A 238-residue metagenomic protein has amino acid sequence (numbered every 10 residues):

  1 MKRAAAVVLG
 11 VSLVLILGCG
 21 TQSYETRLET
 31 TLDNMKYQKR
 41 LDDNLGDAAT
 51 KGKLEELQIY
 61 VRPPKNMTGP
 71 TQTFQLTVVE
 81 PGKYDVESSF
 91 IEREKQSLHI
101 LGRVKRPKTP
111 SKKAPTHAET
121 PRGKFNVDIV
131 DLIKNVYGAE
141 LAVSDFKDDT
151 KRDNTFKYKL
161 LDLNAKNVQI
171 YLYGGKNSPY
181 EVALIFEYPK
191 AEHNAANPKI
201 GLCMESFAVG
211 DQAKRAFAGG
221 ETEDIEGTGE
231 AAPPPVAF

Functional and structural regions predicted by a protein language model:
M1-C19: Sec-dependent bacterial lipoprotein signal peptides
V8-G10, E56, L161, Y173 (+2 more regions): Residues embedded in well-ordered secondary-structure elements
S12, I16-G18, M35, A48 (+2 more regions): Low-complexity, intrinsically disordered/propeptide-like segments
G18-E92, F186-F238: N-terminal targeting sequences that direct proteins away from the cytosol to non-cytosolic compartments
E25-T30, N44-L45, Q75-A183, Y188 (+1 more regions): Conserved polar/disulfide-associated segments of primarily extracytoplasmic proteins
